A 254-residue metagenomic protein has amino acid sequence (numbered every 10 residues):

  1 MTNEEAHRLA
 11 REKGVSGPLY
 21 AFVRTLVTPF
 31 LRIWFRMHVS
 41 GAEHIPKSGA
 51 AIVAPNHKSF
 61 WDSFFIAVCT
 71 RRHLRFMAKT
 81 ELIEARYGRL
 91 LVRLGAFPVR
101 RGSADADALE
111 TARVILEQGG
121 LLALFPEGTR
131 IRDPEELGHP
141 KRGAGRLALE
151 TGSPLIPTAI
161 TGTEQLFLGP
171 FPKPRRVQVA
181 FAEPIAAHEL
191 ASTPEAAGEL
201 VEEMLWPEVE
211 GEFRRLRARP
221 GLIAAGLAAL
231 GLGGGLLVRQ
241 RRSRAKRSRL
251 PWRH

Functional and structural regions predicted by a protein language model:
M1-L19, D107-H254: Non-catalytic C-terminal accessory region of glycerolipid acyltransferases and related lyso-lipid remodeling enzymes
T2-G41, A85-L94: A transmembrane-helix-recognition feature enriched in membrane-embedded lipid enzymes and envelope glyco-/phospholipid
V23, W61, I83-Y87, L166-F167 (+1 more regions): Short, glycine/polar-rich helix-capping loops at beta-to-alpha or helix-loop-helix junctions that flank or form
L26-T28, R93-V99, G128-R132: Short, basic, glycine/proline-bearing loop/turn elements
F30-R32, C69, L91, I115 (+1 more regions): A generic structural signal for well-ordered alpha-helical segments
F35, G102-D105, L137: A conditional alpha-helix N-cap/helix-loop micro-motif detector
A42-P46: Glycine-rich helix-loop-beta junction characteristic of Rossmann-like nucleotide cofactor-binding loops
K47-A104: Catalytic core of membrane glycerolipid acyltransferases/transacylases, capturing the structured, soluble-facing
